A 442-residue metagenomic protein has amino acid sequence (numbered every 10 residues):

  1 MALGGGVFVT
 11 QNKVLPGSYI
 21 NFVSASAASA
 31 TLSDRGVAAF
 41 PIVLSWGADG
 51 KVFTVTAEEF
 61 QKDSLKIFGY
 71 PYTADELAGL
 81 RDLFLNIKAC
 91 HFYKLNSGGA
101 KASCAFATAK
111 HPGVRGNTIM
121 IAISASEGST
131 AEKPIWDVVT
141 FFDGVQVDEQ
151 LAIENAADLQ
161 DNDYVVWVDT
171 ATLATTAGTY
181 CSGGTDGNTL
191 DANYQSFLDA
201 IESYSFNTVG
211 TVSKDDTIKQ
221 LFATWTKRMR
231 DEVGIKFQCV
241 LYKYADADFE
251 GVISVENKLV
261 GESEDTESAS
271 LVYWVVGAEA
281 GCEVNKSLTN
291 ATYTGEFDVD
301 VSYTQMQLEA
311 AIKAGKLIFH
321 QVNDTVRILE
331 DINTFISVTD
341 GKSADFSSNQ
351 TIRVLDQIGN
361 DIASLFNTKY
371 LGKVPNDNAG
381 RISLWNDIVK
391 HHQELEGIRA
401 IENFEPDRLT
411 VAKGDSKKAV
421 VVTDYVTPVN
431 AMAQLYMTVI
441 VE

Functional and structural regions predicted by a protein language model:
A2-A48, V52-F60, L65-F68, Y72-P375 (+4 more regions): A glycine- and small-residue-enriched flexible loop/hinge signal that marks low-structured segments
T410-E442: C-terminal edge-of-domain segments
